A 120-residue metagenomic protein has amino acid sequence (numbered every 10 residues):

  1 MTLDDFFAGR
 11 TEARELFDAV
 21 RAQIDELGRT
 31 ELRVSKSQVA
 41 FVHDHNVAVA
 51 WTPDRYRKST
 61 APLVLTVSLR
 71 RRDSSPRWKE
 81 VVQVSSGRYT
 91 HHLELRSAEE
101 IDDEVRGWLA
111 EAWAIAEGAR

Functional and structural regions predicted by a protein language model:
M1-R10: A short, surface-exposed helix-loop junction/capping segment
D5-F6, Q23, W108: Residues that form generic nucleotide/phosphate-binding pockets
G9, A13, A98-I101: Generic alpha-helical structural element
T11-R29: Amphipathic alpha-helical segments
E15, A19, K36, G107: Short, well-structured alpha-helical interface segments that form or flank functional binding sites
E31-R33, A119-R120: Short, structured loop/turn "capping" segments at alpha-beta junctions
R33-T90: Short, conserved beta-strand/beta-arch hydrophobic-aromatic motifs that form part of recognition grooves or interface
S85-R120: Well-ordered alpha/beta subsegment
